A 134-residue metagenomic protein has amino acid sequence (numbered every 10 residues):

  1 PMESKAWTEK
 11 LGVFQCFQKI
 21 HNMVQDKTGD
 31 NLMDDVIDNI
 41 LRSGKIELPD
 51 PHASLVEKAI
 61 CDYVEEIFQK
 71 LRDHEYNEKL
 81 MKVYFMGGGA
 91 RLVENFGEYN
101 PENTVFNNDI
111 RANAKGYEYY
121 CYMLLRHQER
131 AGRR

Functional and structural regions predicted by a protein language model:
P1-M2, I20: Gly/Thr-rich phosphate-binding beta-strand-loop-beta motif of the actin/hexokinase/Hsp70
M2-L11, N103: Short helix/strand-bridging catalytic loops that position acidic/His residues to coordinate divalent metals and engage
V13-R134: Helical "lid/coupling" subdomains associated with nucleotide-phosphate turnover
